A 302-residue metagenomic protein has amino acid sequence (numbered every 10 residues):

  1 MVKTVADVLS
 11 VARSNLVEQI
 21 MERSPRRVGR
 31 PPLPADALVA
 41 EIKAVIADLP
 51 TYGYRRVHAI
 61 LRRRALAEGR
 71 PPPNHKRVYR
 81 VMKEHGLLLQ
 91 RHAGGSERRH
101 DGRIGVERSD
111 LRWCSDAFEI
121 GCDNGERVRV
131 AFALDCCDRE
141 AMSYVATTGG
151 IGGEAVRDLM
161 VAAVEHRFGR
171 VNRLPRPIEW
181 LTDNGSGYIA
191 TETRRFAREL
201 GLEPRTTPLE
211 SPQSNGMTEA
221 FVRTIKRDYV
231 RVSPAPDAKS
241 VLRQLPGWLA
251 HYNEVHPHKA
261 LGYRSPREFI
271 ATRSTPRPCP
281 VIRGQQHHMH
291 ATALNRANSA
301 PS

Functional and structural regions predicted by a protein language model:
M1-S10: Double-stranded DNA-binding cores of transcription factors and transposases
V5, H92-G95, A146, W180-N184 (+2 more regions): RNase H-like polynucleotidyl transferase catalytic core
V5-A6, L16, I42, V57 (+13 more regions): Mobile genetic element proteins and their domesticated derivatives, centered on retroelements and DNA transposons
R13-R112, P212, S265-C279: Basic, flexible linker segments flanking DNA-binding modules in nucleic acid-interacting mobile-element proteins
P25-P31, A67-E68, R170, Y229-K239: Short, polar/flexible loop-turn hinges at active-site or ligand-entry regions and domain interfaces
K76-L134, G153-P177, I282-S302: Mobile-element integrase/transposase regions, centering on the N-terminal DNA-binding/Zn-coordinating module
V171-I189, P208-E210, R264-R267: Acidic/histidine-rich, metal-coordinating catalytic segments
R176, R198-L202, T224-S302: C-terminal domain-tail junction helix/linker
